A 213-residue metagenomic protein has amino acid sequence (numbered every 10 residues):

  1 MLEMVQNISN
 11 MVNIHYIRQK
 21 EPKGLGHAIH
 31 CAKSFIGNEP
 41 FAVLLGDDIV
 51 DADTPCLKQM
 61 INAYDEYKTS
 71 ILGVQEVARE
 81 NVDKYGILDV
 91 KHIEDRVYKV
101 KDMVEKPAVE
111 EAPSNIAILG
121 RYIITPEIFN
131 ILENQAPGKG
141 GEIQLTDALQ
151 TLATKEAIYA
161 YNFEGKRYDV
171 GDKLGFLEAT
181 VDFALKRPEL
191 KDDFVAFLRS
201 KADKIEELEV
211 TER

Functional and structural regions predicted by a protein language model:
L2-V90, P126, E133-Q135: Conserved beta-loop-beta/alpha segment of the NTase-like Rossmann-fold superfamily that binds/positions NTPs
A42, I61-D65, E94-D192, A196: Catalytic-core segments of class I nucleotidyltransferases/pyrophosphorylases that form NMP-activated intermediates
F194-E207: Intrinsic disorder at enzyme termini
E212-R213: Eukaryotic N-terminal low-complexity, Ser/Thr- and Lys/Arg-rich leader segments that predominantly function as
